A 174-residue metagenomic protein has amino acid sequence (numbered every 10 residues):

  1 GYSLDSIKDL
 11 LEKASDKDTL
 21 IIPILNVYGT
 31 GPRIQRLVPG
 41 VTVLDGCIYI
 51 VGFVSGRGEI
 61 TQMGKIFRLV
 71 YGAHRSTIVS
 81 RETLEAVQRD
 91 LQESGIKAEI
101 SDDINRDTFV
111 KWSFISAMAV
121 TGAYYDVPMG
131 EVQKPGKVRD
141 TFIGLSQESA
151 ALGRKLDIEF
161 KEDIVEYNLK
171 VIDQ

Functional and structural regions predicted by a protein language model:
G1-E59: Rossmann-like NAD(P)(H) cofactor-binding subdomain of soluble oxidoreductases
K13-A14, L37-T42, R57-E162: Internal alpha-helical scaffold of NAD(P)-dependent oxidoreductase catalytic cores
I50, D103-R106, K170: Short, solvent-exposed loop/turn elements at beta->coil junctions and helix N-caps that rim active or binding pockets
E166-Q174: Short, intrinsically disordered, charge-balanced linker/junction segments flanking boundaries in proteins
